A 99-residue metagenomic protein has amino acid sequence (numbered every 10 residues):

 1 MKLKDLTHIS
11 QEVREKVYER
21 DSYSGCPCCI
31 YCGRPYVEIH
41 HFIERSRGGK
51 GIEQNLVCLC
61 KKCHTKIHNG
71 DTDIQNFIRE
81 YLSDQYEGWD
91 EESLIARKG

Functional and structural regions predicted by a protein language model:
K2-L6, S46-V57, T65-G99: Polybasic, low-complexity binding patches
L3, C28, F42-E44: Residue-level detector of functional hotspots within protein domains
H8-E38, C60-K62: Short cysteine-rich loop/turn motifs with clustered Cys
Y36-S46: Short recognition patches in nucleic-acid-associated and regulatory proteins
